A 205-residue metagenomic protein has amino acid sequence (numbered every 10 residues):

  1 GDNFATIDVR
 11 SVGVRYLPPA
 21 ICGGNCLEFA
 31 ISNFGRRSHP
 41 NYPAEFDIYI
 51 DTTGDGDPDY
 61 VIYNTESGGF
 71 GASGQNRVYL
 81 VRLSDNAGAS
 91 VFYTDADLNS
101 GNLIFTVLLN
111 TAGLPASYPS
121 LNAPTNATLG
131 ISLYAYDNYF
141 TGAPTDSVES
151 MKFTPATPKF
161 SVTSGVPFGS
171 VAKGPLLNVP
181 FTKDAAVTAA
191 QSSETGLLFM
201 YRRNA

Functional and structural regions predicted by a protein language model:
G1-A205: Surface-exposed extracytoplasmic segments
